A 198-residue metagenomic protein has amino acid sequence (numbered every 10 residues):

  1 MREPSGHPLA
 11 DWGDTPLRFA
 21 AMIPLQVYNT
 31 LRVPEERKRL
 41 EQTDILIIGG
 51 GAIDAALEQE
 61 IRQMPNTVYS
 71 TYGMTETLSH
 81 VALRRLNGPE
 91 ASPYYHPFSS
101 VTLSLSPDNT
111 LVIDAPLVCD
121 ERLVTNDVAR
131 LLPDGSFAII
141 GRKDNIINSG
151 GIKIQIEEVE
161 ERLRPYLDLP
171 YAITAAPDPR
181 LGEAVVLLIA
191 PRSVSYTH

Functional and structural regions predicted by a protein language model:
M1-N29: AMP-binding/adenylate-forming
R18-F19, D44, D127: Conserved acidic residues
L25, G51-A52, R142: Alpha-helix/helix-capping structural signal
V33-P89: Gly/Ser/Thr-rich phosphate-binding loop
E76, T197-H198: Conserved adenylation A10 loop of the ANL superfamily
S92-H96: Short Gly/Pro-enriched turn/cap motifs at secondary-structure boundaries
T102-V124, V128-R130: AMP-binding/adenylate-forming core of the ANL superfamily
V128-Y196: AMP-binding/adenylate-forming catalytic core of the ANL superfamily
